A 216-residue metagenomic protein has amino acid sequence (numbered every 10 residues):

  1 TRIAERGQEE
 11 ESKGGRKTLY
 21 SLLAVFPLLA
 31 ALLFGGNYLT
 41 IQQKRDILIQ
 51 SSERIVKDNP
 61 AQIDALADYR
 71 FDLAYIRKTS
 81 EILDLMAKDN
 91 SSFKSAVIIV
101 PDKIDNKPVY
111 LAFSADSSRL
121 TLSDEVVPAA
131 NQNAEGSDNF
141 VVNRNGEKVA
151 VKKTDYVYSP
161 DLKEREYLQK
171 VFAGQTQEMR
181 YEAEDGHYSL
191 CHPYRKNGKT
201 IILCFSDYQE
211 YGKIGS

Functional and structural regions predicted by a protein language model:
R2-V25: Cytosolic-side transmembrane helix boundary signature
E9-E10, T18, S51-E53, D155-K163: Short low-complexity stretches enriched in small and charged residues
L28-Y75: Juxtamembrane extracytoplasmic/periplasmic/luminal helical "stalk" adjacent to the first N-terminal
I63-S216: Extracytosolic and intramembrane catalytic regions of membrane-associated proteins in envelope/secretory systems
